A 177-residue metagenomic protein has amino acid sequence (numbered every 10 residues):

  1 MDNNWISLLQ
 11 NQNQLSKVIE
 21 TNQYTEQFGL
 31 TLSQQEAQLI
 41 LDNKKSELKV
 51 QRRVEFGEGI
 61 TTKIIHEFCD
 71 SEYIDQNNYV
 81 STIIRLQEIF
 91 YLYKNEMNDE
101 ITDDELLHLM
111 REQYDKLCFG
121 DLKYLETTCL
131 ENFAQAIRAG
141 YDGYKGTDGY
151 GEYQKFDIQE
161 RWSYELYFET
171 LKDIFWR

Functional and structural regions predicted by a protein language model:
M1, W176-R177: Short intrinsically disordered terminal tails
M1-L32: Leu/Val/Ala/Ile-rich N-terminal alpha-helices, chiefly Sec-type signal peptides and the beginnings
G29-F168, W176: Acidic, low-complexity, intrinsically disordered interaction modules
K172: Short linear clamp-binding motif
